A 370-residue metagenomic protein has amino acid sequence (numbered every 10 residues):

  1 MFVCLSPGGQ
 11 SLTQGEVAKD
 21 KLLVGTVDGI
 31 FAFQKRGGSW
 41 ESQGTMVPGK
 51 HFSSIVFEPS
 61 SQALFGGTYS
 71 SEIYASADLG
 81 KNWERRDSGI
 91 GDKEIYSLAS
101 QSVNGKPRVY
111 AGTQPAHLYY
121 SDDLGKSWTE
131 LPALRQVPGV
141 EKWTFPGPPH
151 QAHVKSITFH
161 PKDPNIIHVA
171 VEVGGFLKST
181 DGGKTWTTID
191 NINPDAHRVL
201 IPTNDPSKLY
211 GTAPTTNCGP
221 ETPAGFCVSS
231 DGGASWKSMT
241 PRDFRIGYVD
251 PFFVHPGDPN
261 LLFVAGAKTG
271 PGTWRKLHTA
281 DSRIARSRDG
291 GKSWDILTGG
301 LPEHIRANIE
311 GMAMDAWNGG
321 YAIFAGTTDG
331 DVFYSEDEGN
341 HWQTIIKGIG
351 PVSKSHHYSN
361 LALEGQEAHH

Functional and structural regions predicted by a protein language model:
M1-H370: Extracellular glycan-interacting surfaces
